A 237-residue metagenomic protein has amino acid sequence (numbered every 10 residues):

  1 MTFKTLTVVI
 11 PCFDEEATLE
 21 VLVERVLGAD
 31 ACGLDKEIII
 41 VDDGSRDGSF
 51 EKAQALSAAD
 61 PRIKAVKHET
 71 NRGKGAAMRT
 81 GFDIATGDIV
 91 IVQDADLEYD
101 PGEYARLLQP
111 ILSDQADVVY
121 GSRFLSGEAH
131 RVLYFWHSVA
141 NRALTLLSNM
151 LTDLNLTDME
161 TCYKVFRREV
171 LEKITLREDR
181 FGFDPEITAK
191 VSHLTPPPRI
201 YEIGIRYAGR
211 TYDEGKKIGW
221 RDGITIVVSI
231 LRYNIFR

Functional and structural regions predicted by a protein language model:
M1-G28: N-proximal low-complexity "stem/linker" segments adjacent to membrane-targeting elements
M1-T5, L151-D153, R177-R237: Hydrophobic helical membrane-anchoring modules
F3-L6, L27-I40, G48, P61-K64: Short loop->beta transition adjacent to catalytic acidic/histidine clusters or analogous donor-positioning motifs
A17-V21, D47-L56: Acidic helix N-cap motif at the loop->helix transition within catalytic regions of sugar-transfer enzymes
K36-I39, F50-I84: Conserved donor nucleotide-binding strand/loop of the catalytic core
D42-E51, L97: A conserved acidic beta->alpha catalytic loop
H68-I84, I89, P101-F181, A208-V227: Acceptor/aglycone-binding surface of glycosyltransferases and processive sugar-polymer synthases
